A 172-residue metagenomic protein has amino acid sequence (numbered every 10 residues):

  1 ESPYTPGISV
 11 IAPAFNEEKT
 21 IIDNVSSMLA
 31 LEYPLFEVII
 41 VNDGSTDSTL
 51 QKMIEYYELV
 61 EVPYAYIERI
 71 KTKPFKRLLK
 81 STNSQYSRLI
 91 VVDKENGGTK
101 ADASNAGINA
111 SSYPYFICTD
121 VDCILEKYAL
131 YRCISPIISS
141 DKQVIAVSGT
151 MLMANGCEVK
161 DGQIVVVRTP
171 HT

Functional and structural regions predicted by a protein language model:
E1-Y4: N-terminal membrane-anchoring/stem segments of glycan-assembly enzymes
P6-S9, E37: Cell-envelope/extracellular polymer assembly enzymes that use nucleotide-activated donors
I22, D47-Y56, L79, Y128: Acidic helix N-cap motif at the loop->helix transition within catalytic regions of sugar-transfer enzymes
S26-L35, Y56-P63, S140: Short, acidic, metal-binding catalytic loop of nucleotide-sugar glycosyltransferases
N42-V62, N96: A conserved acidic beta->alpha catalytic loop
V62-N105, N109, Y113, K127-T172: Long helical/loop segments within the catalytic core of UDP-sugar-dependent glycosyltransferases, especially the large
F116: Short aromatic/hydrophobic "clamp" motif used to bind/position activated sugar donors
D120-I124: The conserved acidic donor/metal-binding loop of glycosyltransferases
